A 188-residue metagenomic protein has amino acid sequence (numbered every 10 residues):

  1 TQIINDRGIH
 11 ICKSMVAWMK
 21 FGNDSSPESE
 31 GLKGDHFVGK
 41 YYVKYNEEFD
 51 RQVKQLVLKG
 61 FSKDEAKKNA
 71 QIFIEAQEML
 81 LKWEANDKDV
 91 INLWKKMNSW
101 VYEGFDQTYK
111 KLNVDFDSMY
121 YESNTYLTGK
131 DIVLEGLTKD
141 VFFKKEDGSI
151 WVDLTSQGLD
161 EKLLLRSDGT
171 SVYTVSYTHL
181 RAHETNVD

Functional and structural regions predicted by a protein language model:
T1-E184, D188: NTP-dependent nucleotidyl-transfer catalytic core
